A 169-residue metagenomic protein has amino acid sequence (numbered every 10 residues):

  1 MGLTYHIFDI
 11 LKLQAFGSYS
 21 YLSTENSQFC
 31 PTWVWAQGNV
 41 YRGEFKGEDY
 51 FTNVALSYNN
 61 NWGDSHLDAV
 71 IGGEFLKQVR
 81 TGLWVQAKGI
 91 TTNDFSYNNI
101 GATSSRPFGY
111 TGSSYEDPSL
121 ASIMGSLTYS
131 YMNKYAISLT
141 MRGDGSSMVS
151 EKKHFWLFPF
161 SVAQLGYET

Functional and structural regions predicted by a protein language model:
M1-W62, H66, P118-T169: Surface-exposed extracellular loop regions of Gram-negative outer-membrane beta-barrel proteins
S27-V40, T81-T111: Surface-exposed loop/turn segments flanking beta-strands in extracellular/periplasmic regions
D68-F75: Extended hydrophobic secondary-structure segments that form protein cores and membrane-embedded regions
